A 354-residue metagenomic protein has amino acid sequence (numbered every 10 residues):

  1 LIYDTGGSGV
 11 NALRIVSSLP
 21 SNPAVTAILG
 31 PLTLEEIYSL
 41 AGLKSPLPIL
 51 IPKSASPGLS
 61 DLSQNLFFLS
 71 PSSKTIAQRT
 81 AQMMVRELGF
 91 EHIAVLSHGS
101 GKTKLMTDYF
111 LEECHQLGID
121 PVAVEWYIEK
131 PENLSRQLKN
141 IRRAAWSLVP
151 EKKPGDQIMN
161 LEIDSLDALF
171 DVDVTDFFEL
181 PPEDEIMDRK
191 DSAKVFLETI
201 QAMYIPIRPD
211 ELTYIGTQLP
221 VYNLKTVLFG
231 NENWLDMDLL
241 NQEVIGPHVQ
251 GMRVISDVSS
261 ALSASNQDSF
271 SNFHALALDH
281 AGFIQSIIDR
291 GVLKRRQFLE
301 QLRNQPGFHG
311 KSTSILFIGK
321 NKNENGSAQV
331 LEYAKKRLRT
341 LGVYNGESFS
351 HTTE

Functional and structural regions predicted by a protein language model:
L1-E354: Extracytosolic ligand-binding ectodomains
